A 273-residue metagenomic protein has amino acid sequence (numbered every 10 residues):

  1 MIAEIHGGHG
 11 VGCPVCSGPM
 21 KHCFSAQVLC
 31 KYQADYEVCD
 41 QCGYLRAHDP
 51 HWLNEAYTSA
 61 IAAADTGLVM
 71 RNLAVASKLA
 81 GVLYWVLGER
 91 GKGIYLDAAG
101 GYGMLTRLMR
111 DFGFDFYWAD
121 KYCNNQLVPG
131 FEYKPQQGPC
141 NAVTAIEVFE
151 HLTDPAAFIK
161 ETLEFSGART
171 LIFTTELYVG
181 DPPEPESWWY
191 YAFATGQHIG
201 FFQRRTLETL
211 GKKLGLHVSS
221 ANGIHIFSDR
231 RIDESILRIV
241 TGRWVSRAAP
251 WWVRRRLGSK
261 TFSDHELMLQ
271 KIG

Functional and structural regions predicted by a protein language model:
M1-A142, I146, A156-F165, S187 (+4 more regions): Conserved N-terminal segment of class I S-adenosyl-L-methionine
I146-F149, T174: Residues lining the SAM
H151-P155: Di-metal (Zn2+ and/or Mg2+/Mn2+) metal-binding site signature of metallo-dependent hydrolases with the MBL/beta-CASP
S166-L171: Short glycine-dipeptide loop
T174-G200, R205-T206, L210-K212: Short, glycine-/aromatic-enriched active-site segment of Class I SAM-dependent methyltransferases
